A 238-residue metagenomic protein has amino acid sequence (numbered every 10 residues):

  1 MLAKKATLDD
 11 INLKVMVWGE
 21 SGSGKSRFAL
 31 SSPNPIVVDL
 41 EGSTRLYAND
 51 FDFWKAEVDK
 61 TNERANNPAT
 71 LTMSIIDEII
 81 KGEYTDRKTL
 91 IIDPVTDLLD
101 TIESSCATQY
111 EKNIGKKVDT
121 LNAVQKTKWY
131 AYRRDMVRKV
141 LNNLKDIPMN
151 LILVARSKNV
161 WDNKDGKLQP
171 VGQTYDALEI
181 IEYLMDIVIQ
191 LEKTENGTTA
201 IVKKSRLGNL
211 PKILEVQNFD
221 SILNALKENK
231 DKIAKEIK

Functional and structural regions predicted by a protein language model:
M1-G19, R27, K212-L214, D220-K238: Glycine- and charge-rich intrinsically disordered segments
L2-I92, T96-T101: Conserved P-loop
D9, E20-S21, R133-M136, G172-Q173: Short, glycine/acidic-rich beta->alpha junctions
G42, K60-A65, I114-V118, D176-I180 (+2 more regions): Glycine-rich loops and low-complexity Gly/Arg-rich segments that provide flexible linkers or classic glycine-based
L46, D100-A107, N163, K193: Active-site-proximal flexible loops/turns
W54, C106-Y110, Q169-P170: Glycine-rich, phosphate-binding/catalytic loops in enzymes
E63-I147: Phosphate-binding/switch loop-helix module in NTP-utilizing enzymes
N143-I222: Phosphate-binding/switch region of NTP-binding enzymes
